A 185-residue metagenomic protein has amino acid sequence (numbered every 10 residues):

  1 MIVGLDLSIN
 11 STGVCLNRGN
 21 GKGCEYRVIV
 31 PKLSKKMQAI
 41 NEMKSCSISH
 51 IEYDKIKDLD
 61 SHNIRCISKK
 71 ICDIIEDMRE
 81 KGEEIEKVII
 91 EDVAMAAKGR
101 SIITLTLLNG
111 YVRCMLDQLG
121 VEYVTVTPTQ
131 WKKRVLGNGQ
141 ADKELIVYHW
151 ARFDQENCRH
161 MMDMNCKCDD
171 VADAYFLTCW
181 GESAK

Functional and structural regions predicted by a protein language model:
M1-K185: Phosphate- and other anionic-substrate recognition elements at nucleic-acid/protein interfaces
